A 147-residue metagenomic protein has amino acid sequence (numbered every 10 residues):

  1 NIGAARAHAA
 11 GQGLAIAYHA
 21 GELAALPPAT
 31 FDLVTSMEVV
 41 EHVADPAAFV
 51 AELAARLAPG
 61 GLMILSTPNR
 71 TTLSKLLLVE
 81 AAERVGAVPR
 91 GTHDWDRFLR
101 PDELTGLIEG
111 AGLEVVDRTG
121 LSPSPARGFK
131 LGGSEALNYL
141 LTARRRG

Functional and structural regions predicted by a protein language model:
N1-L73, P101-L104, L141-R145: Conserved SAM-binding loop
A17-H19, V116-T119: General small-molecule cofactor/ligand-binding pocket signal
M37, T92-W95, R127-G128: Conserved short-loop catalytic and cofactor-binding motifs
T67, R84-E103: Acceptor-substrate binding/catalytic loop of class I
R70, P123-P125: Residue-level marker for beta-strand->alpha-helix junctions and adjacent short loops that shape enzyme
S74-R84, S134: Short, flexible, mixed-charge acidic loops at enzyme active sites
D96-G112, R118: Short alpha-helix
G128-G147: Core SAM-dependent methyltransferase catalytic element
